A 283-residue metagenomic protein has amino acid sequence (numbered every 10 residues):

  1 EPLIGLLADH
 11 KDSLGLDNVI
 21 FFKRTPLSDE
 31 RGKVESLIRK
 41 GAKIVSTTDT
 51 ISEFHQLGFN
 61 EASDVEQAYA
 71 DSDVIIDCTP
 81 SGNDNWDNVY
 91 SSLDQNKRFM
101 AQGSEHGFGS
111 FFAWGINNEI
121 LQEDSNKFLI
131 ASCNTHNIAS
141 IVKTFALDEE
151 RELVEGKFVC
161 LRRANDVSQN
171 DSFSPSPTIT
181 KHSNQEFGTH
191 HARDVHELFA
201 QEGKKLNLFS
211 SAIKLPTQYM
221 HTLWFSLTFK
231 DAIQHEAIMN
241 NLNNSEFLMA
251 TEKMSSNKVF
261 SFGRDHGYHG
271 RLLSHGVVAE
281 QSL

Functional and structural regions predicted by a protein language model:
P2-G5, G82-W86, N137-S140: Short glycine/serine/threonine-rich phosphate/pyrophosphate-binding segments that cradle anionic phosphate groups
P2-S63, E152-E155, V159-C160, N165-L283: C-terminal substrate-binding/catalytic lobe of Rossmann-fold NAD(P)-dependent oxidoreductases
Q67-Y69: Structural alpha-helical scaffold elements that stabilize or flank donor/cofactor-binding regions in carbohydrate
S72: An anion/phosphate-binding loop that grips the pyrophosphate of nucleotide cofactors and donors
S81-N126: Rossmann-fold NAD(P)-binding glycine/threonine-rich loop
S110-H182, E186: Rossmann-like dinucleotide-binding core of oxidoreductases
